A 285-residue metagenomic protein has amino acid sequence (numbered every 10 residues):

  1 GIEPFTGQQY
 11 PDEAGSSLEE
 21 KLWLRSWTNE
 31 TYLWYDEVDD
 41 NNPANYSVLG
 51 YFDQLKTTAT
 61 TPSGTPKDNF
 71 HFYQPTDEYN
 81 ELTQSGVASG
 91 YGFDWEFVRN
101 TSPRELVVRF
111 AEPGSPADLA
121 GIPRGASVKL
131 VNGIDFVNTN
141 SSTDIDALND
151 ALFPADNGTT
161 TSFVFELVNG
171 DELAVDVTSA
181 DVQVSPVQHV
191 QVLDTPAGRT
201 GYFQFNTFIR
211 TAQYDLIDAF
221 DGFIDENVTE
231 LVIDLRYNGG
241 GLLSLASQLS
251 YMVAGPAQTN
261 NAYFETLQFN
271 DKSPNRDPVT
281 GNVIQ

Functional and structural regions predicted by a protein language model:
G1-L231, Y237-G239, S244-L245, M252-T259: Flexible, low-complexity junctional segments that flank or bridge functional domains
G239-Q285: Conserved acidic, small-residue-rich alpha-beta core segments centered on
